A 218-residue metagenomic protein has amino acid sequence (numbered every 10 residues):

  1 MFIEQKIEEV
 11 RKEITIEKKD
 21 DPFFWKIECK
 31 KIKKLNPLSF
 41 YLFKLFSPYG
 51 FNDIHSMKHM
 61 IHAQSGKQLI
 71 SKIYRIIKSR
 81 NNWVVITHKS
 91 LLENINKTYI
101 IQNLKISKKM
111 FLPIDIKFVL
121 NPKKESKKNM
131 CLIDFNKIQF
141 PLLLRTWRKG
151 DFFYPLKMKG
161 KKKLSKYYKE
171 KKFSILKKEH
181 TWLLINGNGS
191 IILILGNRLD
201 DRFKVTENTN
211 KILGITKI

Functional and structural regions predicted by a protein language model:
M1-I3: Amphipathic alpha-helical coiled-coil segments
R11-K12, K19-Q102, L176-N197: Mid-to-C-terminal catalytic/tRNA-binding core of tRNA(Ile)-lysidine synthase
I14-K26, P122-C131: Short N-terminal helix-initiation segments at or just after the protein's N-terminus
H88-I218: Basic, glycine-rich polyanion-binding accessory segments appended to enzymes
